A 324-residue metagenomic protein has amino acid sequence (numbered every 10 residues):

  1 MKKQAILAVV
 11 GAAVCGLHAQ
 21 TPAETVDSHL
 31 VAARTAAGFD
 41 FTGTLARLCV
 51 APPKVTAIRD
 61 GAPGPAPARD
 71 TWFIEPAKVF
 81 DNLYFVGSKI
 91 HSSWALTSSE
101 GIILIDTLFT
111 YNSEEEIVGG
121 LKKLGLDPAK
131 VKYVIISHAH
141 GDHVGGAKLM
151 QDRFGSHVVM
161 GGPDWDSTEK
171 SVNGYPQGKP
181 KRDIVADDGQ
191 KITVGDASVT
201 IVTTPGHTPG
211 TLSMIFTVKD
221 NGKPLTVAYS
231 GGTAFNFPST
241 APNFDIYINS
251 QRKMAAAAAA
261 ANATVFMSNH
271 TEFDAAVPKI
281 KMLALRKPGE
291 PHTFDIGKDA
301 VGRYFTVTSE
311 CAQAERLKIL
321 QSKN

Functional and structural regions predicted by a protein language model:
M1-I6: Bacterial N-terminal signal peptides that target proteins for export
L7-G16: Bacterial N-terminal signal peptides
Q20-A66, N221, T233-N324: Accessory terminal helices/loops
A23, S28-A32, Y111-E115, G119-K191 (+2 more regions): Active-site HxH/HxHxD metal-binding segment of metal-dependent hydrolases
P63, K78-F80, L126, K130 (+6 more regions): Metallo-beta-lactamase
R69-L124, P128, S213-F235: Conserved beta-strand hairpin/beta-sheet module of binuclear metal-dependent hydrolase folds, prominently
N82, L96, D106, H138 (+6 more regions): Divalent metal-coordination and catalytic microenvironments
N112, A139-G145, W165-T168, P209-L212 (+3 more regions): Active-site environment of divalent metal-dependent phosphoester hydrolases
